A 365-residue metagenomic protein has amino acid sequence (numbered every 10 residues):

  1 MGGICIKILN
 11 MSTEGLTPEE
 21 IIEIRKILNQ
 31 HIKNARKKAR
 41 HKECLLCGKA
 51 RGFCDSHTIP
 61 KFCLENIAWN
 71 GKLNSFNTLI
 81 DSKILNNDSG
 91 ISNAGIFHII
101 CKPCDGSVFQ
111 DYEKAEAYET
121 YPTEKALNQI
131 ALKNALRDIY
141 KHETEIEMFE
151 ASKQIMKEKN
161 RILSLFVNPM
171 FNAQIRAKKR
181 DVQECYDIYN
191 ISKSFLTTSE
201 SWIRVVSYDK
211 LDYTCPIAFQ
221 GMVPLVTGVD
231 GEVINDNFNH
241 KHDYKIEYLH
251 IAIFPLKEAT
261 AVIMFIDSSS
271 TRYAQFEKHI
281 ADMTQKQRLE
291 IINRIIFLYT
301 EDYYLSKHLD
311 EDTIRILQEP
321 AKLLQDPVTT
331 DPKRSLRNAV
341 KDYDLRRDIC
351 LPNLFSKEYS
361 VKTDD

Functional and structural regions predicted by a protein language model:
G2-G3, P18, A126-I130, N160 (+5 more regions): Low-complexity, intrinsically disordered regions enriched in charged/polar residues
G2-Y121: An N-terminal structural lobe/cap that precedes and organizes the functional/catalytic core across diverse proteins
K7, K26, K33, K37-K38 (+26 more regions): Context-gated lysine
I22-R25, N29, N128, L132-R137 (+4 more regions): Generic detector of well-ordered alpha-helical segments enriched in charged/polar residues, highlighting helical
L28-Q30, D55, I59, N66 (+10 more regions): Non-transmembrane, interaction-prone segments in cytosolic or luminal domains
L73-R176: Internal, well-ordered alpha/beta segment that forms a basic, Gly-enriched binding/recognition surface
I175-D365: Charge-dense, low-complexity intrinsically disordered regions
